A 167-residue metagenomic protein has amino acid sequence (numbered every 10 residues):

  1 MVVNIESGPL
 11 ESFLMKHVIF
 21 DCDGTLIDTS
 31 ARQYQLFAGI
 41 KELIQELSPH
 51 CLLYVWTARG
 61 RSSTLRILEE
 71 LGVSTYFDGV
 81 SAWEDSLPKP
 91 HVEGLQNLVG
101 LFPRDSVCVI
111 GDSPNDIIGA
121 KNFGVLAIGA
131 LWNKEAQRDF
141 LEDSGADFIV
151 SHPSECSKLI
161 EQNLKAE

Functional and structural regions predicted by a protein language model:
V2-A38: Active-site neighborhood of HAD-like aspartate-dependent phosphohydrolases
F13, P49-C51, L101-S106, N163-E167: Glycine-rich phosphate-binding loop signature in dinucleotide/nucleotide-binding domains
L26, L53, V109-I110, I149: Conserved SAM-binding loop
Y34-V55, R61, L65, V92: Short, acidic loop-to-helix structural element flanking the phosphoryl-transfer center in phosphate-processing enzymes
K41-P49, V99, I117-N122: Surface-exposed amphipathic alpha-helices with a cationic face
S74-K89: A short, structured active-site edge motif that brings together acidic residues
K89-G119: Conserved Lys-Pro-Asp/Glu-containing loop-to-beta segment of HAD-superfamily phosphomonoesterases, centered on
C108-F148: Acidic, Mg2+-coordinating phosphoryl-transfer loop and its flanking beta/alpha structural elements, shared across
